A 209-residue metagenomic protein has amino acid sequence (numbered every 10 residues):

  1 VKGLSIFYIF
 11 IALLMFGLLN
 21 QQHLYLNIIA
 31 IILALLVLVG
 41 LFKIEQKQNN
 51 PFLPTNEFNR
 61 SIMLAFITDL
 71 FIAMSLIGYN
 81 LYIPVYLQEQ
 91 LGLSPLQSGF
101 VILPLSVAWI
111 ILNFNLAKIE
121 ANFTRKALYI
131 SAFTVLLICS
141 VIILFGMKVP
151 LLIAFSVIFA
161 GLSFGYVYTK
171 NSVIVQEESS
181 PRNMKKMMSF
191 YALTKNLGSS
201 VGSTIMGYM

Functional and structural regions predicted by a protein language model:
V1-T68: Hydrophobic transmembrane-helix bundles of small-molecule transporters
P51-M209: 12-transmembrane solute porter fold
